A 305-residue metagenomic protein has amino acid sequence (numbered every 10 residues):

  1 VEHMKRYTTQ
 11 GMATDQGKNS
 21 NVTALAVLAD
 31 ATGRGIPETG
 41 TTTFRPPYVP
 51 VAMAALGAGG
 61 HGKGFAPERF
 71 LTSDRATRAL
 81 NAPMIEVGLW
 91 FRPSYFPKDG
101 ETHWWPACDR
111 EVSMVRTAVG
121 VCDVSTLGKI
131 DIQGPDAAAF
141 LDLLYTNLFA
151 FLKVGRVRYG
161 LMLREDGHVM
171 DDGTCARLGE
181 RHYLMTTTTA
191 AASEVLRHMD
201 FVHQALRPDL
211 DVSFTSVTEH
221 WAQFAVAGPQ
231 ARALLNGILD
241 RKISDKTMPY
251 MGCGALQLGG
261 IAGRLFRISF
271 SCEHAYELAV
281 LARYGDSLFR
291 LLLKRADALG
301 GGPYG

Functional and structural regions predicted by a protein language model:
V1, Q10-V22, A31, G35: Noncatalytic alpha-helical scaffolds and linker/capping helices
Y7, T23-A26, D30-G305: Glycine/proline-enriched, intrinsically flexible loops and inter-domain linkers
